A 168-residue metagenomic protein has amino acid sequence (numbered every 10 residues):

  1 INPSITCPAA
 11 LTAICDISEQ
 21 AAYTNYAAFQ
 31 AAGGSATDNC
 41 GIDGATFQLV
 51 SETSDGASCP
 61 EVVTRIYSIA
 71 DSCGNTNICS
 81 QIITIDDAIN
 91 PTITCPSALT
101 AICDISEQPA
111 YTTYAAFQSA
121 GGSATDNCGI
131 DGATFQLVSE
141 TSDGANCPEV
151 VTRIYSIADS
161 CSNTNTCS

Functional and structural regions predicted by a protein language model:
I1-S168: Proline-threonine-serine-rich low-complexity tracts
